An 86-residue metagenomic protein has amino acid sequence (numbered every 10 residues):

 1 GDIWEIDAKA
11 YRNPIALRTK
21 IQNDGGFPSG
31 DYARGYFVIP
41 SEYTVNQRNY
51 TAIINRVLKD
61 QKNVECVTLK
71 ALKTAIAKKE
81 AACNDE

Functional and structural regions predicted by a protein language model:
G1-E86: Catalytic core segments in nucleotide and nucleic-acid processing enzymes
